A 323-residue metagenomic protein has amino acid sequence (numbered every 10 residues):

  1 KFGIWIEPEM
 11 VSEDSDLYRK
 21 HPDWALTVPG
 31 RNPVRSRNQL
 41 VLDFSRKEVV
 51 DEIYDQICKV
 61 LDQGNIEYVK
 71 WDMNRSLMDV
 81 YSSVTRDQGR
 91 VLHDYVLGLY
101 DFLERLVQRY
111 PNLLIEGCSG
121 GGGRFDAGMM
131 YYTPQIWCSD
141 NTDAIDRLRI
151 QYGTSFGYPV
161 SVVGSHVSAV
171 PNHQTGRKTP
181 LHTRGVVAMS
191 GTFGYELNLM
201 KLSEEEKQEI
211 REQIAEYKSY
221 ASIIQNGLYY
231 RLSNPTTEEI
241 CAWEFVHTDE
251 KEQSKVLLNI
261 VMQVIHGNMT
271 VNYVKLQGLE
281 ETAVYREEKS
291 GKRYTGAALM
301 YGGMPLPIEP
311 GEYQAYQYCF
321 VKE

Functional and structural regions predicted by a protein language model:
F2-I6, V69-W71, E116-G117, Y195: Hydrophobic faces of well-ordered beta-strands that scaffold small-molecule active sites in alpha/beta enzyme cores
S12-D51, V96-M200: Glycan-recognition surfaces
L42, R46-W71: An active-site-proximal structural segment forming one wall of the substrate-binding cleft that immediately precedes
I53, D72, I115, A188 (+2 more regions): Conserved, mostly hydrophobic/aromatic
H182-S233: Catalytic cores of secreted or luminal carbohydrate-active enzymes
P235-E280: Carbohydrate-binding surface patches
Q277-K292: Solvent-exposed beta-hairpin/edge-strand motifs
G296-E323: C-terminal beta-strand-rich structural cap/linker in extracellular carbohydrate-active enzymes
